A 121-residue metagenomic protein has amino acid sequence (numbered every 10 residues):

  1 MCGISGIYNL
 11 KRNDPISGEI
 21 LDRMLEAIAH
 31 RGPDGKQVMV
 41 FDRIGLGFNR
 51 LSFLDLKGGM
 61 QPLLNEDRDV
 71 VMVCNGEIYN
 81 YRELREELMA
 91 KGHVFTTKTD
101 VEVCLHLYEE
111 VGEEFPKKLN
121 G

Functional and structural regions predicted by a protein language model:
M1-G121: N-terminus-centric sequence/structural signature that marks the extreme N-terminus and adjacent "lid/interface" module
